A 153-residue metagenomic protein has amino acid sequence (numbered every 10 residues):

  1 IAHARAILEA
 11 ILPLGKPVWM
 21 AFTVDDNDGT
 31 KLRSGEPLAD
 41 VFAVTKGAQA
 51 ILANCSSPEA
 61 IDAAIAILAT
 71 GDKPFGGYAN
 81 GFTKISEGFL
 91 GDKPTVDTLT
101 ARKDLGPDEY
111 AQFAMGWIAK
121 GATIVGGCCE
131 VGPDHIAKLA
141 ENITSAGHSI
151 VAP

Functional and structural regions predicted by a protein language model:
I1-P153: Domain-level signal for soluble alpha/beta catalytic cores
